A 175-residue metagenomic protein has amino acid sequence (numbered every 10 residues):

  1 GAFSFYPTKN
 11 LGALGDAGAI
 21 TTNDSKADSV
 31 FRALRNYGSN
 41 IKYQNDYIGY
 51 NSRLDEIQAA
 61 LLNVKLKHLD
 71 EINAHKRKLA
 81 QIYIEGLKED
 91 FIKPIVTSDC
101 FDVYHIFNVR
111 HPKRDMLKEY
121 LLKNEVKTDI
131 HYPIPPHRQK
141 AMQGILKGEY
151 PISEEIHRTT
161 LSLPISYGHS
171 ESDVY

Functional and structural regions predicted by a protein language model:
G1-G12, I41-D46: Conserved active-site segment immediately N-terminal to the catalytic lysine that forms the internal aldimine
F3-S4, G18-N23, N63: Short beta-strand-to-turn element immediately C-terminal to the catalytic PLP-Schiff-base lysine in fold type I
G15: Zn2+-dependent peptidoglycan hydrolase active-site motif and core
N23-Y175: PLP-dependent aminotransferase class I/II
